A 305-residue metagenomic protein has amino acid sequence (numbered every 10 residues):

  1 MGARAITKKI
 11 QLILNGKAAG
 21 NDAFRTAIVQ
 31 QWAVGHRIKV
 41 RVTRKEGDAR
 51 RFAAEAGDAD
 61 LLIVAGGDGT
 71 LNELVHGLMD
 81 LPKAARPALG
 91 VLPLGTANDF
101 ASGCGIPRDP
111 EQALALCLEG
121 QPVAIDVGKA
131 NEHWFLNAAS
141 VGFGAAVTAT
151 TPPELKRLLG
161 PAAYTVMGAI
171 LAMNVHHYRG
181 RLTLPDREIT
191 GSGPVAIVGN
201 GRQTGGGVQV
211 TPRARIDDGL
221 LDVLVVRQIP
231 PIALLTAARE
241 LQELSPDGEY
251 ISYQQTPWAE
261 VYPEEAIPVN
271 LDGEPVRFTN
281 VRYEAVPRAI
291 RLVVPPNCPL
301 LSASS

Functional and structural regions predicted by a protein language model:
M1-A65, N72, Q112, P299: ATP/NTP phosphate-donor binding region
Q11-K17, D22-A23, R41-T43, M79-P194: Catalytic core of DAGKc-family lipid kinases
D22-A23, E73-H76, A101-G103, A146 (+3 more regions): Short glycine-/acidic-enriched loop or helix-start segments at secondary-structure transitions that form or flank
L71, G95-D99, P231: Short gly/pro/ser/thr-enriched loop/turn and capping motifs at secondary-structure boundaries
S140, G144, I197-V210, P275: Glycine-rich phosphate/pyrophosphate-binding beta-alpha loops
P153-A163, V198, G206-G207, P212-A233: Gly/Ser/Thr-rich active-site loops/lids in small-molecule metabolic enzymes that frequently grip phosphoryl groups
T165-A169, Y178-P185, G206-T211, L244-D247 (+1 more regions): Glycine-rich, charged/polar anion/phosphate-binding loops that engage phosphate groups from diverse ligands
L184, T190, R215, V225-S305: ATP/nucleoside-binding phosphotransfer catalytic cores, i.e., glycine-rich phosphate-binding loops
